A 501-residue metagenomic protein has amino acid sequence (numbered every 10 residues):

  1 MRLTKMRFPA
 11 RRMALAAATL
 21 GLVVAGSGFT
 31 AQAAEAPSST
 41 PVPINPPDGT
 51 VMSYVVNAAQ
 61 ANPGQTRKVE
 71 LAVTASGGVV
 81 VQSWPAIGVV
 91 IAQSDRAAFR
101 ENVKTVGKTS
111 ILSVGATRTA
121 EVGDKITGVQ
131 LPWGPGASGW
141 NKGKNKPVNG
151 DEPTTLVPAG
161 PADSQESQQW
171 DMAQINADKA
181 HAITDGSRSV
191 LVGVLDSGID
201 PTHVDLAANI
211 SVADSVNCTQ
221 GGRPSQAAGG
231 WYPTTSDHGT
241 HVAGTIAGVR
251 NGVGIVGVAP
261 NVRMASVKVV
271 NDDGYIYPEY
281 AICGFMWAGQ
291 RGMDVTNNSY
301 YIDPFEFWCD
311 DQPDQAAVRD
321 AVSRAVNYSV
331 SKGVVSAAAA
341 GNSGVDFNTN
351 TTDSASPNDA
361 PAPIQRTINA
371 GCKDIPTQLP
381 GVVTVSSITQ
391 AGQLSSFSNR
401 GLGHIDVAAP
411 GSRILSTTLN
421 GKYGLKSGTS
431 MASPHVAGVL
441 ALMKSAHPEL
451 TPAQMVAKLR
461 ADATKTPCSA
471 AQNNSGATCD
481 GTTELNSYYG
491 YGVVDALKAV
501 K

Functional and structural regions predicted by a protein language model:
M1-E35: Secretory targeting and sorting signals
V24-P47, G252: C-terminal region of N-terminal signal peptides and the immediate post-cleavage residues of exported proteins
A36, V42-P43, Q60-P63, R67-E166: Autoinhibitory propeptides
T40-P47, V81, M293-Y300, H447-K501: C-terminal subdomain of the subtilisin-like protease fold in secreted/lumenal serine endopeptidases
W140-G143, P147-R263, C283, G289-V318 (+3 more regions): Active-site core segment of subtilase-fold serine proteases
S187, V269-P376, L419-P434, L485-N486: Substrate-binding/access-modulating region of protease and related hydrolase catalytic domains
R188-L191, L195, P224-K268, Y277 (+7 more regions): Active-site alpha-helical elements of protease catalytic centers
V334, D359-S445, E449, A457 (+1 more regions): Extracellular S/T/G-rich loop segment that most often corresponds to the catalytic His/Ser-adjacent loop
